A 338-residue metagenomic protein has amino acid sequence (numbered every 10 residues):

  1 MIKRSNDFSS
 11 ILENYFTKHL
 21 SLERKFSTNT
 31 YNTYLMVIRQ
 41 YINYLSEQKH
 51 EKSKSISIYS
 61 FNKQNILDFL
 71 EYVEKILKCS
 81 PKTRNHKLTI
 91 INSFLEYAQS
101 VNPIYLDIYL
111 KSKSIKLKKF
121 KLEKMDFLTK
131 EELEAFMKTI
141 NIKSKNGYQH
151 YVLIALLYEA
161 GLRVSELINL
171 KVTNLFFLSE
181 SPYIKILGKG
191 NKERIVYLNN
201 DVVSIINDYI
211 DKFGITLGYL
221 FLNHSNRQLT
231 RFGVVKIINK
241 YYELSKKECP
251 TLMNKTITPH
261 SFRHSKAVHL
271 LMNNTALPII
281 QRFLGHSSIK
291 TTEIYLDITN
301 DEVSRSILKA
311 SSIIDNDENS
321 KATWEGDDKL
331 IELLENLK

Functional and structural regions predicted by a protein language model:
M1-K338: Conserved catalytic core of the tyrosine transesterase superfamily
